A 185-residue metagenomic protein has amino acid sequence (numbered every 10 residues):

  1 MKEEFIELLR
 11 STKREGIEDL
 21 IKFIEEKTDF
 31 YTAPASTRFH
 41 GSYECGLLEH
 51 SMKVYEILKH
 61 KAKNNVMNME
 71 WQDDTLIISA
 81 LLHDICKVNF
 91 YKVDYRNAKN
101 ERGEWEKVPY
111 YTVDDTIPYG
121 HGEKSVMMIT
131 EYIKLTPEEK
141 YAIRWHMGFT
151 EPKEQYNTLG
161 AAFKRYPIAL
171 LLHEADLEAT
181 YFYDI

Functional and structural regions predicted by a protein language model:
M1-A33: Non-catalytic interface/linker regions that flank or bridge core catalytic/transmembrane domains
S36-F39, Y43, E49, K61 (+1 more regions): Divalent metal-dependent catalytic cores for phosphoryl transfer on phosphate-bearing substrates
